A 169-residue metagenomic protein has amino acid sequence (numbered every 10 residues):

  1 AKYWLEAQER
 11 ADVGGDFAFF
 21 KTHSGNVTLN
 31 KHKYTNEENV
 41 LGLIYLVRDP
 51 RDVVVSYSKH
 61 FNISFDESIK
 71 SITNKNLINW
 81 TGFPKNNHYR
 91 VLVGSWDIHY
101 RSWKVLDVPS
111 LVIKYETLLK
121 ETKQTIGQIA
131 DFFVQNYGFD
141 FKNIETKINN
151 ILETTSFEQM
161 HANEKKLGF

Functional and structural regions predicted by a protein language model:
A1, F19, P109-F169: The conserved 3'-phosphoadenosine-5'-phosphosulfate
A1-I113, F133, F139: PAPS-dependent sulfotransferase catalytic domain
